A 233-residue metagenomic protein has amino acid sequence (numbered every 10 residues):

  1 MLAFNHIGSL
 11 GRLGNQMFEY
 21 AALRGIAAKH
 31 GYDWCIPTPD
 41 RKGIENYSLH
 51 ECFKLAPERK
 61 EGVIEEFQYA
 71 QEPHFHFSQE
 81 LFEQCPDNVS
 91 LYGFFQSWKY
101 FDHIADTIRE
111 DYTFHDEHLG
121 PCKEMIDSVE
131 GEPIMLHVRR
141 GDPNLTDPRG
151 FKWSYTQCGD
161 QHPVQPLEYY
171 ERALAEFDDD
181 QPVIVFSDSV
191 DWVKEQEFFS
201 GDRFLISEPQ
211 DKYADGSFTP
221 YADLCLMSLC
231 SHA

Functional and structural regions predicted by a protein language model:
M1-A3: Extreme N-terminal starter segment of soluble prokaryotic enzymes
I7, I36-P39, H137-V138, V185-S189: Short His-Asn-centered micro-motif
G8-F18: A short, glycine/small-residue-rich beta-strand->loop->alpha-helix junction that serves as a flexible
L13, E171, D178-A233: Donor-binding and catalytic core of enzymes assembling or modifying cell-surface/extracellular glycoconjugates
Q16-A28, Y170-A175: Histidine-anchored nucleotide/phosphate-binding helix
Y32: Short glycine/serine/threonine/alanine-rich loop segments
P39-D180: Secretory-pathway luminal glycosyltransferase catalytic domains
